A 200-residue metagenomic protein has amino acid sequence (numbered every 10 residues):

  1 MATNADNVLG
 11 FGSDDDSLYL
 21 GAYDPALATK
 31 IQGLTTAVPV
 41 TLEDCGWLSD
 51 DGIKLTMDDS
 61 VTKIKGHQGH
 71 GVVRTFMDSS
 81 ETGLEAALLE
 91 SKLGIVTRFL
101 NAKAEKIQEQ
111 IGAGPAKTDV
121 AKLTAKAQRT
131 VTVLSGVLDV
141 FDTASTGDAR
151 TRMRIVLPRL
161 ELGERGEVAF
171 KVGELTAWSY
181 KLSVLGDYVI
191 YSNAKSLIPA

Functional and structural regions predicted by a protein language model:
M1-W47: Polar/acidic, low-complexity leader/linker segments enriched in S/T/G and N/D
T35-E43, G66-H70, A113-Q128: Surface-exposed ligand/attachment interfaces on beta-rich extracellular proteins
M57-E85: Short, solvent-exposed beta-alpha or beta-beta edge segments that form flexible loop/patches at the rim of ligand
D59, L88-K92, V140-A144, R159-E164 (+1 more regions): Beta-strand elements of well-folded, non-transmembrane domains
V73-D78, T124-R129, S145-D148, G166-T176: Exposed beta-sheet edge/beta-hairpin loop segments within beta-rich domains
R74-G94, G173-Y188: Oligomerization/assembly interface segments of phage tail-like spikes and tubes
G94-R150, I155: Short helix-loop boundary/capping segments
T151-A200: Mixed-charge, glycine-accented linear interaction segment located at domain edges/termini
